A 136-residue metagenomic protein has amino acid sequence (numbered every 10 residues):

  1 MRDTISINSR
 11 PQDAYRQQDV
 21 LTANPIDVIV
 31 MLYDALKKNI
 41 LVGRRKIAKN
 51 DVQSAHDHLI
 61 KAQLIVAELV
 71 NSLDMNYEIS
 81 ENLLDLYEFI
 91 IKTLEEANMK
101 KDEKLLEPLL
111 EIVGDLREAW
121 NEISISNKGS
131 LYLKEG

Functional and structural regions predicted by a protein language model:
R2-R45, K49-G136: C-terminal-biased regions
